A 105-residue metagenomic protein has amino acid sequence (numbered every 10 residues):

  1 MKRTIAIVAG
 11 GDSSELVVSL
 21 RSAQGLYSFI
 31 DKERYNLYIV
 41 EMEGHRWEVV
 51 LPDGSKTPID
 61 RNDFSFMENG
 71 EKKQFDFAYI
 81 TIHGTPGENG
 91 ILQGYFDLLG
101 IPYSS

Functional and structural regions predicted by a protein language model:
M1-S105: ATP-binding N-terminal substructure of ATP-dependent carboxylate-amine bond-forming enzymes
